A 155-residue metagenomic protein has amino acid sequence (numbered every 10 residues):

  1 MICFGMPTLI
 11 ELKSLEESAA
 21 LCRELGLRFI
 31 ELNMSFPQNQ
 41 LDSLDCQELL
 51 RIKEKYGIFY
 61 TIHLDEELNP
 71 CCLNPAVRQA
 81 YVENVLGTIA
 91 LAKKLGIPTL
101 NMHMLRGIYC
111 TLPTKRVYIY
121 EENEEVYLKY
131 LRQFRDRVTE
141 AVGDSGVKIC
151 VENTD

Functional and structural regions predicted by a protein language model:
M1-K94: N-terminal pre-domain/capping segments
N74-D155: Active-site acidic/histidine proton-transfer and metal-coordination neighborhood in alpha/beta enzyme cores
